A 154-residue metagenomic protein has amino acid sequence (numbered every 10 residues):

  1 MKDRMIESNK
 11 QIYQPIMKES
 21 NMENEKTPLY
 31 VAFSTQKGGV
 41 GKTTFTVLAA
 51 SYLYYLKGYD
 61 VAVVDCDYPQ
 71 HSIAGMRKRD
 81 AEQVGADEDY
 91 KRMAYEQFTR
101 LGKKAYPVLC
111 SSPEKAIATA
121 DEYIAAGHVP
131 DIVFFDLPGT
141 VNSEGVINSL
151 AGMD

Functional and structural regions predicted by a protein language model:
M1-M153: P-loop NTP-binding core
